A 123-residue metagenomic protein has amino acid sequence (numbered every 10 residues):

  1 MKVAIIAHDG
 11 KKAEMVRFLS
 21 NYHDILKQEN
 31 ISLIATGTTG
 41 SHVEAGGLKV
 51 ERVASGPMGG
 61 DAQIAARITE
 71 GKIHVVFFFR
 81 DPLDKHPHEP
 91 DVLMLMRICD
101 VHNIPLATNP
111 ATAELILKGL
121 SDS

Functional and structural regions predicted by a protein language model:
M1-V3: Extreme N-terminal starter segment of soluble prokaryotic enzymes
I6-K12: N-terminal beta1-alpha1 ligand-phosphate binding loop
M15-H23: Histidine-anchored nucleotide/phosphate-binding helix
N30-T39: Short internal beta-strands
I31, K49-G59: Short hydrophobic/aromatic-enriched beta-strand-loop microsegments
G60-I98: Mid-chain, well-packed structural core segment of small domains
D84, V92-S123: Ser/Thr/Gly-rich flexible loops in soluble cytosolic domains mediating phosphotransfer, phosphorylation
